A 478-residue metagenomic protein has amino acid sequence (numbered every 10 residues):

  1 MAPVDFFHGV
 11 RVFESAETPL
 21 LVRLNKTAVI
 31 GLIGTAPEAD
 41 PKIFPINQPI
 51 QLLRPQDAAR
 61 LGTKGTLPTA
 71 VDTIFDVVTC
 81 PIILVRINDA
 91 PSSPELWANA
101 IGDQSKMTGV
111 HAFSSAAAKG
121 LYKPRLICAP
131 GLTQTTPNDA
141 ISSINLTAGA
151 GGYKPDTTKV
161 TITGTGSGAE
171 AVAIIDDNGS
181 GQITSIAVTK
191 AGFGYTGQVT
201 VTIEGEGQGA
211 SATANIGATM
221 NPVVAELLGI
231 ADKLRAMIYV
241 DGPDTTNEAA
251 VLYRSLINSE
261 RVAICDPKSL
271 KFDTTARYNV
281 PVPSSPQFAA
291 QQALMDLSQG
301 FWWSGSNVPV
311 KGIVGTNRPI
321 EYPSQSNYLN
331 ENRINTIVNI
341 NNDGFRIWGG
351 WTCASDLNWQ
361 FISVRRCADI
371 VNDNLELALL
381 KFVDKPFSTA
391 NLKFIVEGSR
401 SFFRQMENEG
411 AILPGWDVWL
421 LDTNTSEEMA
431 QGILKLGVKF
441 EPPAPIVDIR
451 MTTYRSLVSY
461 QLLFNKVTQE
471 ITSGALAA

Functional and structural regions predicted by a protein language model:
A2-T18, L24, I30-A36, K42-I46 (+4 more regions): A glycine- and small-residue-enriched flexible loop/hinge signal that marks low-structured segments
P19, A173-D177, W416-E428: Short amphipathic beta-strand and strand-loop transition segments with alternating hydrophobic
P45-A90: N-terminal assembly/attachment segments of tailed bacteriophage virion structural proteins
D89-T108: Well-ordered mid-protein domain cores that form the structural environment of catalytic cofactors
N138-A218: Conserved, function-critical positions that sit in or immediately flank catalytic and ligand-binding motifs
Y253, N258-S259, K268, R400-L421 (+3 more regions): Sequence/fold signature of self-assembling virion shell proteins
Q360-D422: Acidic, low-complexity glycine/serine/threonine-rich segments
N424-A478: C-terminal edge-of-domain segments
